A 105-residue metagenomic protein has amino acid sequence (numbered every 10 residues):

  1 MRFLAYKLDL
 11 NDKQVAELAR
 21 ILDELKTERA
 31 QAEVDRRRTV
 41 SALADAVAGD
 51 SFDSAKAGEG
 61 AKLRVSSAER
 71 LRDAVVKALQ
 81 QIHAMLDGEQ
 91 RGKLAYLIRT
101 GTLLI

Functional and structural regions predicted by a protein language model:
M1-I105: Charge-rich (acidic/polar
